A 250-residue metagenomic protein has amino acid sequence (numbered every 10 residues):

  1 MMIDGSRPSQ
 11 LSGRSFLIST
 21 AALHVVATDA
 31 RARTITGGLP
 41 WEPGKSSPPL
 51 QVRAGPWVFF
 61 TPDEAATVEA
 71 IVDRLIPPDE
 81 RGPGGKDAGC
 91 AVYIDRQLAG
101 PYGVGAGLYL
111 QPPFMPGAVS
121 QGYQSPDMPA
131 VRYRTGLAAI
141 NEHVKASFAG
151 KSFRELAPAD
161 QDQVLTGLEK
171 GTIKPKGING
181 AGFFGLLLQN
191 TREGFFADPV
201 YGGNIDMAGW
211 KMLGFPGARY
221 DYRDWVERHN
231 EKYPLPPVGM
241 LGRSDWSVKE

Functional and structural regions predicted by a protein language model:
M2-S9, K45-S46, Q51-P56, D63-A70 (+1 more regions): Mature-region segments of soluble proteins
I3-H24: N-terminal secretory signal peptides and thylakoid transit peptides that target proteins across membranes
Q10, L17, T34-T36, F195: Sequence-pattern detector for short linear motifs and compositional/periodic biases rather than a specific fold
A30-A32: Boundary at the C-terminal end of the N-terminal hydrophobic targeting segment
I35-S47: Short N-terminal segments immediately surrounding and downstream of signal-peptide cleavage
